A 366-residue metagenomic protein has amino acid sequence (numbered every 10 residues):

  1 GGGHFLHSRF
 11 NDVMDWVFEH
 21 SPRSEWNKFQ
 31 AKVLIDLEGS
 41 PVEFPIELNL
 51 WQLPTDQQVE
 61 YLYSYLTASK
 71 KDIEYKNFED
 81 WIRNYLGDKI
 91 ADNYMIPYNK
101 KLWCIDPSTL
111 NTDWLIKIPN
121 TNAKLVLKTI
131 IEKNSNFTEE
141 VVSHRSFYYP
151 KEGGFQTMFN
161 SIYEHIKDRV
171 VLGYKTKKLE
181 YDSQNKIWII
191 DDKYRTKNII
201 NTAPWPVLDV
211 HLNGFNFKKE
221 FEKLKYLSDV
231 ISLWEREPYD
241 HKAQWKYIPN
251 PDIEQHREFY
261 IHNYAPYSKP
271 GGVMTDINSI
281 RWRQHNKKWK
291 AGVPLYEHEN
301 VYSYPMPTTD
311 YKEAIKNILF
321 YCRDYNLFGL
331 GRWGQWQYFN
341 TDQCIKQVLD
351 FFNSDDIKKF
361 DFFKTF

Functional and structural regions predicted by a protein language model:
G1-K71, N120: Dinucleotide-binding Rossmann-like beta1-alpha1 core, especially the glycine-rich loop that anchors the ADP
W16-V17, V210-L212, F339-N340: Short glycine-/acidic-enriched loop or helix-start segments at secondary-structure transitions that form or flank
S21, S146, K218-E222: Short, P/G- and charge-enriched loop/turn segments at secondary-structure junctions
N27, R169-G173, Y296-E297, F328: General small-molecule cofactor/ligand-binding pocket signal
D36, V171, I189-D191: A general beta-strand register signal
S40, Q58-D182, Y194, T202: Active-site/ligand-binding neighborhood in enzyme catalytic cores
P45-I46, R257-F366: Conserved flavin/dinucleotide-binding core of flavoenzymes
K175-K290, Y296, A314-Y321: Mid-domain catalytic core of redox enzymes that form a hydrophobic substrate pocket/lid adjacent to a catalytic redox
